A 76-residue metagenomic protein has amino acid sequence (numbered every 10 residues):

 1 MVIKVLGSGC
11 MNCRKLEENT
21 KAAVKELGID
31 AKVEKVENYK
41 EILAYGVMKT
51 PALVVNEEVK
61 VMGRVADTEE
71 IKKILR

Functional and structural regions predicted by a protein language model:
M1-N19: Local sequence-structure signature of Cys/Sec-based thiol-disulfide redox active-site neighborhoods
V5, E34, G63: Small/polar loops that bind or transfer phosphate-bearing groups
S8, N38, E58: Short, ordered loop/turn segments at secondary-structure junctions
C10-M11, V36, V65: Short, surface-exposed acidic/glycine-rich loop or hinge patches that mediate macromolecular interfaces
N19-K32: Conserved helix-turn-beta segment immediately C-terminal to the redox Cys motif in thioredoxin-like folds
D30, I42-R76: C-terminal structural segments of small proteins and small subunits
K32-N38: A short beta-strand-loop structural module common to alpha/beta enzyme folds
